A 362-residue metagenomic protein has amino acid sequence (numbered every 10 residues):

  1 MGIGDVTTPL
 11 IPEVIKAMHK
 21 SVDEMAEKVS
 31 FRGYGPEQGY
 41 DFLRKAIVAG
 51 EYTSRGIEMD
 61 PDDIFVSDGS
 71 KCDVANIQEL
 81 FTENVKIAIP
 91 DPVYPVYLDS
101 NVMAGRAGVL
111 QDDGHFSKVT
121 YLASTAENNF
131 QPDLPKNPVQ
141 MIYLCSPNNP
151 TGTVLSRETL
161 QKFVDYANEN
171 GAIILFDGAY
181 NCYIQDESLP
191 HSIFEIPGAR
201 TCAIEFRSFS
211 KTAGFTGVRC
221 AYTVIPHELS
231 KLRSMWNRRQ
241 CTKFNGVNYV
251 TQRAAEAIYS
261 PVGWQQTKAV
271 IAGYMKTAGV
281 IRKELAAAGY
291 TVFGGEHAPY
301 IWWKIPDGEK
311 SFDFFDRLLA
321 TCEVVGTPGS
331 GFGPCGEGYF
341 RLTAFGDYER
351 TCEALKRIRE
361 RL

Functional and structural regions predicted by a protein language model:
M1-D68, I258-P261, L362: N-terminal small-domain helix-loop-helix segment of the aminotransferase-like
Y40-D41, D60-V85, R219-A221: Conserved beta-loop-alpha segment that forms the PLP phosphate-binding cup at the N-terminus of a helix
A49, T53, I57, G308 (+2 more regions): PLP-dependent enzyme catalytic core of the Aspartate aminotransferase-like
L80-N101: Conserved PLP-anchoring active-site segment centered on the Schiff-base-forming lysine
V85, E169-I173, R200-T201: A short helix->loop->beta-strand "cap" motif at the edges of active sites that frequently abuts
V102, E195-M275, G279-K283, L362: Conserved core segment of the aminotransferase class I/II
Q111-H191: Active-site phosphate-binding strand-loop segment of PLP-dependent enzymes
E256, I271-R282, V292-K304, G336: Conserved glycine-rich beta-strand-loop-beta hairpin in the small C-terminal domain of fold type I
